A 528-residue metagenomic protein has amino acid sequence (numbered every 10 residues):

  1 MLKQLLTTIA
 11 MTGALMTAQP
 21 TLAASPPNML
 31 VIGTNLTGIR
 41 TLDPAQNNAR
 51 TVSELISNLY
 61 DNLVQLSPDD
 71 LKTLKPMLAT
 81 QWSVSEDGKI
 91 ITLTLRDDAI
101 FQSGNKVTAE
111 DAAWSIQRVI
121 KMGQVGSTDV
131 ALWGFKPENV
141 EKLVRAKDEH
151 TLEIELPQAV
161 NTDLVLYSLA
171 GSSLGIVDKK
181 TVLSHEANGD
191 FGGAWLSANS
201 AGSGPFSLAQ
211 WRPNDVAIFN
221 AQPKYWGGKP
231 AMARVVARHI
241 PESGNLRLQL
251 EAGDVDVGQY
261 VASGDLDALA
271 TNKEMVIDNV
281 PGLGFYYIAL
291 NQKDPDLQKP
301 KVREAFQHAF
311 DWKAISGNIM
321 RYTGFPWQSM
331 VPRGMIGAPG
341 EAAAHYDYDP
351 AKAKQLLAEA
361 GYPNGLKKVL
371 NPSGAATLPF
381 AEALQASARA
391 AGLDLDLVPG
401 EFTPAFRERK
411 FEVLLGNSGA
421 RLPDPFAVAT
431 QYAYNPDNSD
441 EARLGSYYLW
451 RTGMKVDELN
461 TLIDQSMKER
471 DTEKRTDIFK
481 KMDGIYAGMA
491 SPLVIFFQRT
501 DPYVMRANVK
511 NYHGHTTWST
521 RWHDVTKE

Functional and structural regions predicted by a protein language model:
G33-E86, Q117, N199-P205: N-terminal lobe/hinge region of extracytoplasmic solute-binding protein
P68-D69, A170-K229, R234, A351 (+1 more regions): Gly/Pro-rich hinge or "lid" segments in bacterial periplasmic/extracellular proteins
T80-G126, E153-E155, D163, Q249 (+1 more regions): Aromatic- and charge-enriched surface segment that lines or borders ligand/interaction sites
T94, A131-S184: Surface-exposed binding/hinge segments that line and control ligand-binding clefts or catalytic entry sites
A194, Q222-A268, D394: Ligand-site clamp/hinge motif
N291, F325-E359, A376-P379: Structural transition elements
K301, D396-R407, T430-R506: Extracytoplasmic/peripheral linker and loop segments enriched in polar/acidic and small residues with frequent Thr/Pro
Y503-E528: Long beta-strand-rich cores associated with HINT superfamily self-processing modules
